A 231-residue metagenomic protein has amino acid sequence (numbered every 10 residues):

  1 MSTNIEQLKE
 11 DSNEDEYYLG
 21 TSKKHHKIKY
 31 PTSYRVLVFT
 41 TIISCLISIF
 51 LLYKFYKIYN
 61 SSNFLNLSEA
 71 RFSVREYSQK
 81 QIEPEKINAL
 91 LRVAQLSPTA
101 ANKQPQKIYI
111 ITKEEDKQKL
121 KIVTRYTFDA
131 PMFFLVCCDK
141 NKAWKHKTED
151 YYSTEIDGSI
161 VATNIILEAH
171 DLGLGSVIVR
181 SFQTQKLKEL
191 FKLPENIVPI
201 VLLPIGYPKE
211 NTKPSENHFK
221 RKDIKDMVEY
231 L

Functional and structural regions predicted by a protein language model:
S2-L231: Acidic, surface-exposed loops and disordered segments
